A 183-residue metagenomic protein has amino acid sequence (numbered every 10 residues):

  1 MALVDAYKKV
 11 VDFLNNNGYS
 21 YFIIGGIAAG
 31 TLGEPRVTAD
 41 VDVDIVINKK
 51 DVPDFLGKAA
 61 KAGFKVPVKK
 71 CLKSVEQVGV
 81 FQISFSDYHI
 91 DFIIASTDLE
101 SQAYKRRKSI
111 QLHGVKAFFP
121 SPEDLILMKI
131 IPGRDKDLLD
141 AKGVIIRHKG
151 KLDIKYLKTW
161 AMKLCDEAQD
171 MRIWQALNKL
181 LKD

Functional and structural regions predicted by a protein language model:
M1-D183: Compositionally biased terminal segments of proteins
